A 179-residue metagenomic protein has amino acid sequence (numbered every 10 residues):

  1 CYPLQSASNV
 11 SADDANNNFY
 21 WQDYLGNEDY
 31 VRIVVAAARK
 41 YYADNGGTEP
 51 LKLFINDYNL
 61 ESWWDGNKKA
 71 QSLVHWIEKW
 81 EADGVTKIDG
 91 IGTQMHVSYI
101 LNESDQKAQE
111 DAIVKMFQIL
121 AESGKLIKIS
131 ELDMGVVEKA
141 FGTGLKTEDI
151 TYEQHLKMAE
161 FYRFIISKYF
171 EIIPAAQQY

Functional and structural regions predicted by a protein language model:
C1, G26-Y41, S72-G84, A159-A176: An active-site-proximal structural segment forming one wall of the substrate-binding cleft that immediately precedes
C1-S72, L101-K115: Active-site cleft segment of glycoside hydrolase catalytic domains centered on the general acid/base Glu
N45-G46, K52-L53, A82-D83, K87-Y179: Substrate-binding and catalytic surfaces of secreted/luminal carbohydrate-active proteins
